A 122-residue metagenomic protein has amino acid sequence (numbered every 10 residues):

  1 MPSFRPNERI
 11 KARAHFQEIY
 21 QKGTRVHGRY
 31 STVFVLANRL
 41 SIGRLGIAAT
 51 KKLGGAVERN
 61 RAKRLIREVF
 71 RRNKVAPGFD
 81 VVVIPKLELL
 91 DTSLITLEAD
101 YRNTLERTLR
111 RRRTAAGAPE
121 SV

Functional and structural regions predicted by a protein language model:
M1-V122: Positively charged, solvent-exposed patches that mediate nucleic-acid binding
